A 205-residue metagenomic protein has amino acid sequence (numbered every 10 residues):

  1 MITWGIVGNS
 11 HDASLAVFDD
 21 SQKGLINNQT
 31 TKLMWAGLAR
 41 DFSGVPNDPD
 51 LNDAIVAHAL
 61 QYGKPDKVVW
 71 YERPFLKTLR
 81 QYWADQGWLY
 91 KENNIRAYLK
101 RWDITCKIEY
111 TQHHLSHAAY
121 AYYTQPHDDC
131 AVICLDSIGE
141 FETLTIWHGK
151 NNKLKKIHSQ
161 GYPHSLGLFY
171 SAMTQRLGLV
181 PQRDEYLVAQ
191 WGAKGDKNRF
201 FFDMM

Functional and structural regions predicted by a protein language model:
M1-M205: Short acidic/glycine-rich loops and adjacent helix/strand connectors that line catalytic pockets where negatively
